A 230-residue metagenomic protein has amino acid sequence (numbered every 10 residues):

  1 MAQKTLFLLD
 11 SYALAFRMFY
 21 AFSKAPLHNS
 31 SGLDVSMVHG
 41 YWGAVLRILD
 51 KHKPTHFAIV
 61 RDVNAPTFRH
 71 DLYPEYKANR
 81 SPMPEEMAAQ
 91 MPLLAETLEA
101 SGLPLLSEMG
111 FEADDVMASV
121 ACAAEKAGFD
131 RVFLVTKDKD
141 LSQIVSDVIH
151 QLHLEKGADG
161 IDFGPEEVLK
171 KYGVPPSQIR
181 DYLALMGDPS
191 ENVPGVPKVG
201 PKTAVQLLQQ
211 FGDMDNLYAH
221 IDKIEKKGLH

Functional and structural regions predicted by a protein language model:
M1-A58, D62, T67-E75: Non-catalytic, usually N-terminal nucleic-acid engagement modules in DNA/RNA processing proteins
A2-Q3, L27-H28, A78-H230: Extended two-metal-dependent nuclease catalytic cores across DNA- and RNA-processing enzymes
